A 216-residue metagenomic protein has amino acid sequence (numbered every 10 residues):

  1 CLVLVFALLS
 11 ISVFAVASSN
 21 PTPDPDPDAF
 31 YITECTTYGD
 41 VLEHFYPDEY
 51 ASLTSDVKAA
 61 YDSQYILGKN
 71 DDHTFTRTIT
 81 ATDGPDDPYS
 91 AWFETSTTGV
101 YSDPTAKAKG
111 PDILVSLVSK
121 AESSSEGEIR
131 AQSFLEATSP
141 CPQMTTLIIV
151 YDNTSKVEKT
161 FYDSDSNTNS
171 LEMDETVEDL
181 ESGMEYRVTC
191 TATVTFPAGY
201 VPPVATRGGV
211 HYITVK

Functional and structural regions predicted by a protein language model:
C1-L9: Sec-dependent N-terminal signal peptides
V3, F14-V16, T37, A192: Residue-level detector of bioactive/disordered segments in secreted/extracellular proteins and virion assembly
L9-D24: Sec-dependent signal peptide cleavage junction
N20-V41: Short N-terminal segments immediately surrounding and downstream of signal-peptide cleavage
P25-P27, T37, P47, T54 (+3 more regions): Mature extracytoplasmic or otherwise solvent-exposed domains
